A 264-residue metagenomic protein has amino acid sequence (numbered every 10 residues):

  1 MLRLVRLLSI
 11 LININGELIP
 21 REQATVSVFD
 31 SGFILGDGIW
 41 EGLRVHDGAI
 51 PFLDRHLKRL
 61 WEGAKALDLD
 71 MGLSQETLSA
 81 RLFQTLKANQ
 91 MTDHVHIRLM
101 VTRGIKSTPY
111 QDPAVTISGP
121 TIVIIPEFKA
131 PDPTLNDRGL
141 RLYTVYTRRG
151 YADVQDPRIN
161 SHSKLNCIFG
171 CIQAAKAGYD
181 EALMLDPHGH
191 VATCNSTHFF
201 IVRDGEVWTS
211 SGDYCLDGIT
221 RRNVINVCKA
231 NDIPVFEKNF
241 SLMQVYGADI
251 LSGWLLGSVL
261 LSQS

Functional and structural regions predicted by a protein language model:
L2-L183, P187-H188, L216, R221 (+1 more regions): Conserved alpha/beta cores of soluble small-molecule-handling proteins
L183, H190-G212, D217: Glycine- and Gly-Pro-enriched alpha-helical subdomains that act as flexible, kink-prone "lid/hinge" or packing modules
